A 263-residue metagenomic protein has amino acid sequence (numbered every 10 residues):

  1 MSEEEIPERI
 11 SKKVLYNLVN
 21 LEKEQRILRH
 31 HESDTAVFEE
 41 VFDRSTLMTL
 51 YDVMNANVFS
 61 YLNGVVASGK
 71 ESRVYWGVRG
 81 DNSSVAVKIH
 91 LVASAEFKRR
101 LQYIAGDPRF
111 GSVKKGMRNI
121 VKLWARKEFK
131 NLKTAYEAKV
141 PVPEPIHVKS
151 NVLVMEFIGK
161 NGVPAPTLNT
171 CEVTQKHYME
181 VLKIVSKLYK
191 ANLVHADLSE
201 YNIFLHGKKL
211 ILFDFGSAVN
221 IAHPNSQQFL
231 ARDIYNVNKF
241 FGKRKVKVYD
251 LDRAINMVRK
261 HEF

Functional and structural regions predicted by a protein language model:
M1-Q25: Long, low-complexity intrinsically disordered regions enriched in Ser/Thr/Pro/Gly
K23-T35: A short, surface-exposed helix-loop junction/capping segment
H30, V37-P164, S186, K190: Conserved ATP-binding subdomain of kinase catalytic cores across diverse folds
K127, E180, N236: Charged catalytic carboxylate motif
G162-V173: AlphaC helix of the protein kinase catalytic domain
V173-I184: Conserved alphaE helix
H177, Y189-H195, H206-F263: C-lobe/activation-segment region of protein kinase-like
D197, Y201-I203: Catalytic-loop signature of eukaryotic-like protein kinases
